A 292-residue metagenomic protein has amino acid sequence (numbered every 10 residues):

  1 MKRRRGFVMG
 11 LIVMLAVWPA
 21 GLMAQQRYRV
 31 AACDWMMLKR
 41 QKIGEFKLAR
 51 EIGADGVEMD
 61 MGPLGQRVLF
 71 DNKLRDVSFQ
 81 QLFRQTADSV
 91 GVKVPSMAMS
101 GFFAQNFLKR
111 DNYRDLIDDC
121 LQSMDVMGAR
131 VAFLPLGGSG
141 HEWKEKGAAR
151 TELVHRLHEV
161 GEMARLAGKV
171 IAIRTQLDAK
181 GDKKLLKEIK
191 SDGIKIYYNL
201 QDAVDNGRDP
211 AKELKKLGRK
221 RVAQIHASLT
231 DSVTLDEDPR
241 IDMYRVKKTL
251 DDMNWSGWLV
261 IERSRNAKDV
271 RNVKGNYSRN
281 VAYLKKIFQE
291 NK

Functional and structural regions predicted by a protein language model:
K2-R3, Q25-V30, L38-D55, A179-K292: Histidine-acidic metal/acid-base catalytic patches
M9-P19: Bacterial N-terminal signal peptides
P19, F46, R50, T86-V90 (+3 more regions): Active-site acidic/histidine proton-transfer and metal-coordination neighborhood in alpha/beta enzyme cores
A20-A24: Sec/Tat signal peptide C-region and signal peptidase I cleavage site
M36, M61-P63, S100-F103, L136-G140 (+4 more regions): Active-site-proximal loop/turn and secondary-structure-junction residues that shape catalytic pockets, frequently
E58, S96-A98, F133, A172 (+2 more regions): Conserved beta-strand positions in the central sheet of alpha/beta enzyme cores
D60-R84, L136-K144: Glycine-rich, proline-tolerant flexible connector loops at the mouths of alpha/beta enzymes
K73-Q80, D111-D118, K146-L157, D209-K215 (+2 more regions): Charged helix-capping and loop-helix junction motifs
